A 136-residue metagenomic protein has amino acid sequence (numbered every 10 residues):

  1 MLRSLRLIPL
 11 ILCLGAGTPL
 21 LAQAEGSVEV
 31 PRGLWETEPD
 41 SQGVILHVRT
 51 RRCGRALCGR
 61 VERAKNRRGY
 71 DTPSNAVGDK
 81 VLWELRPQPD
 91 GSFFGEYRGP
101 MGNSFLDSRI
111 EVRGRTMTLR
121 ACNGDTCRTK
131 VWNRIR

Functional and structural regions predicted by a protein language model:
M1-P9: Bacterial N-terminal signal peptides that target proteins for export
I8-G17: Bacterial N-terminal signal peptides
L21-L34: N-terminal helix-cap/turn-to-beta initiation motif at the start of protein domains
Q23, I135-R136: Short, solvent-exposed mixed-charge patches
P31-R32, E36-D107: Central antiparallel beta-sheet cores of small beta-barrel/beta-sandwich binding domains
E62-A64, C122, I135: Predominantly extracellular/luminal cell-surface or secreted proteins
G99, S104-V131: Short, exposed beta-strand-loop hairpins at the edges of beta-sheets in extracellular/periplasmic proteins
